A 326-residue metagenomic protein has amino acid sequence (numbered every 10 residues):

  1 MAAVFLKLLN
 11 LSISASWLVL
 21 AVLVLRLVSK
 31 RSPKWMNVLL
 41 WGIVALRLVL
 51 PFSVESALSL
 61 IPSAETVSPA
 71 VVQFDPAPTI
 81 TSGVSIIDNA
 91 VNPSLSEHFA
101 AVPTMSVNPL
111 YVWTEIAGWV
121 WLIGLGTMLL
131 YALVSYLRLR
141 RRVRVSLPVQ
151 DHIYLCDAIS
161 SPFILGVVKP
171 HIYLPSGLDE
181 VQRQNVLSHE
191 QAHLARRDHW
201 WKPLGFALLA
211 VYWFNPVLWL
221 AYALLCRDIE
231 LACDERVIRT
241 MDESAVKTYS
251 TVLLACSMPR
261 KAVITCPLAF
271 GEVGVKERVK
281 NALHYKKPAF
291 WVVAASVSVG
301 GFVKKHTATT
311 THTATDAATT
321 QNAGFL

Functional and structural regions predicted by a protein language model:
M1-L130, V134, V275, A308-D316 (+1 more regions): Hydrophobic membrane-embedded segments
G42-L50, H284-T309: Internal/C-terminal transmembrane anchor helices
I43-L48, V145-P162, L231-R239: Membrane-cytosol interface motif
L122-S161: Auxiliary, metal-adjacent structural segments of Zn-dependent hydrolase domains
A158-V181: Active-site scaffold of zinc-dependent metalloenzymes
N185-D198, G205, E230-D234: Active-site recognition of the HExxH zinc-binding catalytic motif
A195-R196, L220-E277: Short helix/loop segments within enzyme catalytic domains that coordinate or immediately flank catalytic cofactors
R196-C226: A Zn2+-metalloprotease active-site environment signal
